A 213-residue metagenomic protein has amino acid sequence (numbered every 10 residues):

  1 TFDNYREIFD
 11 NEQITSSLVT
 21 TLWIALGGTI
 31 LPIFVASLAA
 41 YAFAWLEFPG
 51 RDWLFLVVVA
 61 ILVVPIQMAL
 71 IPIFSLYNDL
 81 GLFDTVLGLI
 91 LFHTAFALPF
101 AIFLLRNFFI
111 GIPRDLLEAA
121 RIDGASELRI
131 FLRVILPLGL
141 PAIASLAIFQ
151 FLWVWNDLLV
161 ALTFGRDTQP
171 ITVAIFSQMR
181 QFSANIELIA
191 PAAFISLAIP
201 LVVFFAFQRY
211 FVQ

Functional and structural regions predicted by a protein language model:
T1-Q213: A structural signal for multi-pass alpha-helical bundles of membrane permease subunits that mediate small-molecule
